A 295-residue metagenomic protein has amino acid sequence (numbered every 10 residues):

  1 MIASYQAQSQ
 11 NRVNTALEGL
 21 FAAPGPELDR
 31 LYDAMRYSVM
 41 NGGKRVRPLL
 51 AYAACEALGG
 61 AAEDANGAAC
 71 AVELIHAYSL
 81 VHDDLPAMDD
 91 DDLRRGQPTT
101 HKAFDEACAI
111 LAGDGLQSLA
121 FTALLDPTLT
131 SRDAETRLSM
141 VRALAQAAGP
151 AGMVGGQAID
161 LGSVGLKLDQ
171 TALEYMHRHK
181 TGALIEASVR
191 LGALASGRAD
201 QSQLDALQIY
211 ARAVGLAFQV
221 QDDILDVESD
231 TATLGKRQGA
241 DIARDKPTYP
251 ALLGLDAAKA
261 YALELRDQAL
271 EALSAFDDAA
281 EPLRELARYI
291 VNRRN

Functional and structural regions predicted by a protein language model:
M1-A22: N-terminal amphipathic/basic leader segments beginning at the initiator methionine
F21, G25-E271, E281-V291: Mg2+-dependent prenyl diphosphate-binding active-site environment of isoprenoid biosynthetic enzymes
